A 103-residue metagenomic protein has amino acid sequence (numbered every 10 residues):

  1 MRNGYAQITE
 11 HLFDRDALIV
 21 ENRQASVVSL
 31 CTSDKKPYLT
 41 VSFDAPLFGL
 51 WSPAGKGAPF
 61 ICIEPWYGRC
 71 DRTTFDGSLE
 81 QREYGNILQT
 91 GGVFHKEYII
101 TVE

Functional and structural regions predicted by a protein language model:
M1-F43: Active-site/ligand-binding surface loops and adjacent short beta/alpha elements that line catalytic pockets across
N22-Q24, A54-G57, G92: A structural signal for short secondary-structure junctions
C31-D71: Glycine-rich active-site loops that engage anionic ligands at enzyme catalytic sites
G49-S52, D76, Q89: Generic, ordered loop/turn and secondary-structure boundary motif
T73-E80: Short, structured beta-strand/loop micro-motifs enriched in basic residues and often containing a Trp
N86-V102: Short Pro-Gly-centered flexible turn/kink motifs
